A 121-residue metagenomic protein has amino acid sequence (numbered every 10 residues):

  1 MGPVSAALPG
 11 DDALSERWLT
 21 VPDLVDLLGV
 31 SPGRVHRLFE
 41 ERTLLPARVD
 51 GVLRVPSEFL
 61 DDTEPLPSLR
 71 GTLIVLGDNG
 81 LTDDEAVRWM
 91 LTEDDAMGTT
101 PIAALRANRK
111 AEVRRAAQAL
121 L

Functional and structural regions predicted by a protein language model:
M1-L121: Non-transmembrane "mature" sequence context
